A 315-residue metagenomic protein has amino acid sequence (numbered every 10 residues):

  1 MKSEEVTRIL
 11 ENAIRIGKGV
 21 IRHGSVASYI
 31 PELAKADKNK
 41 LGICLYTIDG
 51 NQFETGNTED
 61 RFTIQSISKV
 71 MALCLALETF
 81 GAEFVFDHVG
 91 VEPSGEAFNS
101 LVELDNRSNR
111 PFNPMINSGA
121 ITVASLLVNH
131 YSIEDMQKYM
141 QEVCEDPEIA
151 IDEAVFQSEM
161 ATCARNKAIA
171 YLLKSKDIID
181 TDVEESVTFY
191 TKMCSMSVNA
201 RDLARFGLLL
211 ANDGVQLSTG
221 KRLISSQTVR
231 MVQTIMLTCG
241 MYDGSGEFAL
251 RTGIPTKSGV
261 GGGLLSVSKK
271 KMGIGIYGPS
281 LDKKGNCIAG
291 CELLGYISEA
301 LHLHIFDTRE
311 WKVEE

Functional and structural regions predicted by a protein language model:
M1-R22, A76-M193: Active-site-adjacent helix/loop patches that line small-molecule binding or acyl-intermediate pockets
E11, L73-C74, A120-A124, Q137 (+6 more regions): Predominant activation on well-ordered alpha-helical scaffold segments within soluble catalytic domains
I14, D213-E315: Structured C-terminal helix/loop/strand segments within mature extracytoplasmic catalytic/sensor domains
K18-T55, L265-S266: A short, well-structured edge-of-sheet supersecondary motif
L33-A36, P111-F112, A161, G253-K257: Short Gly/Pro-enriched turn/cap motifs at secondary-structure boundaries
G50, T63-F86, F206, I274: Active-site SXXK
E59-R61: A short acidic/small-residue loop/turn micro-motif
M160, Y171-M231, K284-C287: Penicillin-binding protein/beta-lactamase superfamily catalytic region
